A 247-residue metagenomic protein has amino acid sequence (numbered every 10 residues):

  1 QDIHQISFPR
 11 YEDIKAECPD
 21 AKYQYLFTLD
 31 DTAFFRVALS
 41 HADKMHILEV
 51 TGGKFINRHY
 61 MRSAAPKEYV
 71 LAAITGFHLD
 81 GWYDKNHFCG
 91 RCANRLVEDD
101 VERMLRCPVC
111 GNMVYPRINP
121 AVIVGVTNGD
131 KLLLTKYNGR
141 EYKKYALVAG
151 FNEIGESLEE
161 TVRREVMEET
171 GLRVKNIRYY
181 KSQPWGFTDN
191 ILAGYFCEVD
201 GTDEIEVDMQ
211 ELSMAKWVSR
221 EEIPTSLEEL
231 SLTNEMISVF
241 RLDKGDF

Functional and structural regions predicted by a protein language model:
Q1-N86, E141-Y145, F187, D208-F247: Nudix hydrolase/Nudix homology domain
H87, M104-L147, F151, R173-V174 (+2 more regions): N-terminal strand-loop-strand
N94-V97, Y115: Short functional micro-motifs and their immediate structural scaffolds
E98-R103: Short linker/helix segments within small regulatory modules
V122, I191-A193, S213: Change "...and in nucleic-acid phosphodiester-cleaving endonucleases..." to "...and in nucleic-acid processing enzymes
V148, V162, V166: Hydrophobic alpha-helical positions that pack around
E156: Surface-exposed, charge/polar-rich loops and edge strands
Q183-E206: Active-site-adjacent beta-strand/loop module that shapes the phosphate/pyrophosphate-binding cleft
